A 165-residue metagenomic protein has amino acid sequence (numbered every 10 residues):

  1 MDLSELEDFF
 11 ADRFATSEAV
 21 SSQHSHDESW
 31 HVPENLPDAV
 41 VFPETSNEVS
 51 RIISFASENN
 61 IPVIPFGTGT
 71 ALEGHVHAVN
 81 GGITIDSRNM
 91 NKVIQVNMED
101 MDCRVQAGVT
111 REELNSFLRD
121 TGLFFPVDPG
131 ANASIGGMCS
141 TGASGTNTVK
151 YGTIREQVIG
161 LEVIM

Functional and structural regions predicted by a protein language model:
M1-H31, E58-P62: N-terminal accessory segments
L6, H31-V63, S87-P129, A143-M165: N-terminal glycine-rich flavin-associated loop
S29-V32, G74-V79, G152: Short glycine-biased active-site loop of nucleotidyltransferases that positions the nucleotide triphosphate and helps
G74-H75, T84, G122: N-terminal beta-alpha lobe that positions the nucleotide/phosphoryl donor in ATP/NTP-coupled carboxylate activation
N80-S87: Short basic, glycine-rich beta-strand/loop surfaces that mediate nucleic-acid
G137: Beta-strand-loop-alpha "switch" segments that mediate conformational coupling across diverse proteins
